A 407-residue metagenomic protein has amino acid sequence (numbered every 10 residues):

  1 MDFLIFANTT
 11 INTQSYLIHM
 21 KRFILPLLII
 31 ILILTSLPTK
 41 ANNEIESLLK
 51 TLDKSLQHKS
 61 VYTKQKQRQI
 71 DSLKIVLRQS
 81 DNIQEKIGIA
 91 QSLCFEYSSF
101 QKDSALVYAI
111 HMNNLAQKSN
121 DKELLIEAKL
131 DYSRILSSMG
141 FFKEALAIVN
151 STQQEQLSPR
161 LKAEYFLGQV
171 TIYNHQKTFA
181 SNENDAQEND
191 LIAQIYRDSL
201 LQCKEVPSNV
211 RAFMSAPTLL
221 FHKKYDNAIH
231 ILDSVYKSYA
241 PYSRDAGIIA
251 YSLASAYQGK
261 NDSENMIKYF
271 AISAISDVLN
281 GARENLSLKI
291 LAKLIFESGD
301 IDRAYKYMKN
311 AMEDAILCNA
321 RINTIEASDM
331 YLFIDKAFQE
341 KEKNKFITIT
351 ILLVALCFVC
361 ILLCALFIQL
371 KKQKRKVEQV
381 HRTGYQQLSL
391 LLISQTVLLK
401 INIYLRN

Functional and structural regions predicted by a protein language model:
D2-I5, I11-I18, F23-I24, S36-E342: A "functional boundary" signal
L17, I24-L25, V377, L398: Intrinsically disordered, low-complexity segments enriched in glycine/proline and serine/threonine
I24-I29, F358: Sec-dependent signal peptide hydrophobic core
L28-S36: Hydrophobic core
F338-Q395, L399: Alpha-helical transmembrane signal-anchor helices
K400-N407: Intracellular C-terminal tails of type I single-pass membrane proteins
